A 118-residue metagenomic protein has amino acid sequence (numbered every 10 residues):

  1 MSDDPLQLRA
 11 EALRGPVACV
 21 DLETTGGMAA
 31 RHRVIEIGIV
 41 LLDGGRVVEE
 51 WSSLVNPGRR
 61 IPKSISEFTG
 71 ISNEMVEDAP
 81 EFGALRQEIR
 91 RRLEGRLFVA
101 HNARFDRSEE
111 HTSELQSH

Functional and structural regions predicted by a protein language model:
M1-E109, S113: Conserved non-catalytic scaffold segment of RNase H-like nuclease domains
E114-H118: Short "domain-exit" segments at the C-terminal end of structured domains
